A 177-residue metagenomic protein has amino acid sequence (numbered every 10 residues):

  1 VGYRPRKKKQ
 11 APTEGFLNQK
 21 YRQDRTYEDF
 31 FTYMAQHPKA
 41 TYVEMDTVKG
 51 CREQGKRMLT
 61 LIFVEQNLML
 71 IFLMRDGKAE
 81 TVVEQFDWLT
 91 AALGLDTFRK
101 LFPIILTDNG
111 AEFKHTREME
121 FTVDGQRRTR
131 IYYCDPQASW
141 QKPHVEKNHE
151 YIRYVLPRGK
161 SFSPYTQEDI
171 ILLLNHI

Functional and structural regions predicted by a protein language model:
V1-A35: Basic, flexible linker segments flanking DNA-binding modules in nucleic acid-interacting mobile-element proteins
Q23-R25, D29-M69: An active-site-proximal beta-strand-loop segment
D46, L61, N67, F86 (+4 more regions): Mobile genetic element proteins and their domesticated derivatives, centered on retroelements and DNA transposons
T47, V64, D76, N109 (+1 more regions): Residues immediately flanking
G50-Q54, I71-D96: Active-site beta-loop-alpha junctions of metal-dependent nucleic acid enzymes, especially the RNase H-like/DDE
Q66-L70, D96-P103, L156: Short, surface-exposed connector motifs at secondary-structure boundaries
F98-H115, D135-Q137: Acidic/histidine-rich, metal-coordinating catalytic segments
G110, F121-T122, Q126-I177: Charged alpha-helix within mobile-element recombinases
